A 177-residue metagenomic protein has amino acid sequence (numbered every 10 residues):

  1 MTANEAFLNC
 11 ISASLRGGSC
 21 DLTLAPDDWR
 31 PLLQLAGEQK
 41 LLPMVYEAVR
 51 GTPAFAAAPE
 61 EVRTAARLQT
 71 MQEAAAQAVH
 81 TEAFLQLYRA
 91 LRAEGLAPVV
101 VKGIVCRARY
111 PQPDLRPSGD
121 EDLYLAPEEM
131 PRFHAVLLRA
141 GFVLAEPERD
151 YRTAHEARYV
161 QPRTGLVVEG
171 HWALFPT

Functional and structural regions predicted by a protein language model:
M1-G119, L125-T177: Conserved NTP-donor binding/palm subdomain of two-metal-ion nucleotidyltransferases/polymerases, i.e., the charged
